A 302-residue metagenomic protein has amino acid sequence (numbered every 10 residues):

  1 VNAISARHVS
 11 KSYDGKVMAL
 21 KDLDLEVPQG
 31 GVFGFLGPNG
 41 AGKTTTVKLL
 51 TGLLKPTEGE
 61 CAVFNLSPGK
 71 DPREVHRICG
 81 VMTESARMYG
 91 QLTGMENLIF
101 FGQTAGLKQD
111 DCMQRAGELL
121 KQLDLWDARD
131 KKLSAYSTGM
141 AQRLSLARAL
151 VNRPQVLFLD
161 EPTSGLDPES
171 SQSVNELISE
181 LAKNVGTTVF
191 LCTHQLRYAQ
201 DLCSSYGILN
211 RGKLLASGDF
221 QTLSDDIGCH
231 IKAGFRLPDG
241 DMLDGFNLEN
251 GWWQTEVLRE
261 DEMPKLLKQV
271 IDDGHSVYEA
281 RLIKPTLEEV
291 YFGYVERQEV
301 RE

Functional and structural regions predicted by a protein language model:
I99, Q103, D110-A128: Conserved ABC ATPase "signature" region
R153: Conserved catalytic motifs of ABC-family nucleotide-binding domains
L157-D160: Catalytic Walker B motif of ABC-type/P-loop ATPase nucleotide-binding domains
E176-L258: ABC transporter nucleotide-binding domain
C229-Q298, E302: Short, charged/small-residue-rich alpha-helical element at the C-terminal edge of ABC transporter nucleotide-binding
